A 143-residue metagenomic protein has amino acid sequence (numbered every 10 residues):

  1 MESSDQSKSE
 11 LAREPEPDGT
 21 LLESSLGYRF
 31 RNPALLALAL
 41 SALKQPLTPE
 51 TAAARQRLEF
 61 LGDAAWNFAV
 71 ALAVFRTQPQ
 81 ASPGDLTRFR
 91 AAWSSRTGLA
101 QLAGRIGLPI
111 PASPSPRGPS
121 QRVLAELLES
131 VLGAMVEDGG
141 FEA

Functional and structural regions predicted by a protein language model:
E2-A143: RNase III-family endoribonuclease catalytic core
